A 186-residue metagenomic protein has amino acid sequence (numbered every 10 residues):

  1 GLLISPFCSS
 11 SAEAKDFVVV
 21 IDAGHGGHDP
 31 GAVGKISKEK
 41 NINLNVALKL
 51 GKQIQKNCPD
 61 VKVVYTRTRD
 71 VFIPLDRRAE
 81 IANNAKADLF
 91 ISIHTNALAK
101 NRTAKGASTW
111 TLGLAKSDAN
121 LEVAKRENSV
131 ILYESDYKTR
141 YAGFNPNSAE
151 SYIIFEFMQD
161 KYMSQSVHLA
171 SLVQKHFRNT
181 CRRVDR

Functional and structural regions predicted by a protein language model:
L2-S10: C-terminal segment of classical bacterial N-terminal signal peptides
A12-F144, Q159-S171: Catalytic-core regions of hydrolytic enzymes
G31, E150-R186: Active-site-adjacent mobile loop/cap segments within catalytic or ligand-binding domains
